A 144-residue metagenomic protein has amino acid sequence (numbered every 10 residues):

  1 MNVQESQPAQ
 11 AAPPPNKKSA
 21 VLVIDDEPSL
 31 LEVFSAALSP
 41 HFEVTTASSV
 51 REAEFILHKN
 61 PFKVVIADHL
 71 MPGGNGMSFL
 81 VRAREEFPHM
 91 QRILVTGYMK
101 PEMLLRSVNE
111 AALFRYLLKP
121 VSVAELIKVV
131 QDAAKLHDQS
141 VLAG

Functional and structural regions predicted by a protein language model:
E27, H69-L70: The short loop immediately C-terminal to the conserved phospho-acceptor aspartate in CheY-like receiver
P28-T46: Two-component/phosphorelay signaling modules centered on CheY-like receiver
L31, P72-G73, T96: The feature encodes the CheY-like receiver
T46-V64: Acidic, metal-coordinating helix/loop segments flanking the phosphotransfer/catalytic sites of two-component signaling
S48-S49, N75-S78: Acidic catalytic/metal-coordinating carboxylates
F55, M77-H89: Short amphipathic alpha-helix used as the core "switch/output" element in two-component signaling
S78, M99-Y116: Alpha4 helix (beta4-alpha4-beta5 surface) of REC/receiver domains from two-component response regulators
V121-V130, A134, D138: C-terminal output helix
